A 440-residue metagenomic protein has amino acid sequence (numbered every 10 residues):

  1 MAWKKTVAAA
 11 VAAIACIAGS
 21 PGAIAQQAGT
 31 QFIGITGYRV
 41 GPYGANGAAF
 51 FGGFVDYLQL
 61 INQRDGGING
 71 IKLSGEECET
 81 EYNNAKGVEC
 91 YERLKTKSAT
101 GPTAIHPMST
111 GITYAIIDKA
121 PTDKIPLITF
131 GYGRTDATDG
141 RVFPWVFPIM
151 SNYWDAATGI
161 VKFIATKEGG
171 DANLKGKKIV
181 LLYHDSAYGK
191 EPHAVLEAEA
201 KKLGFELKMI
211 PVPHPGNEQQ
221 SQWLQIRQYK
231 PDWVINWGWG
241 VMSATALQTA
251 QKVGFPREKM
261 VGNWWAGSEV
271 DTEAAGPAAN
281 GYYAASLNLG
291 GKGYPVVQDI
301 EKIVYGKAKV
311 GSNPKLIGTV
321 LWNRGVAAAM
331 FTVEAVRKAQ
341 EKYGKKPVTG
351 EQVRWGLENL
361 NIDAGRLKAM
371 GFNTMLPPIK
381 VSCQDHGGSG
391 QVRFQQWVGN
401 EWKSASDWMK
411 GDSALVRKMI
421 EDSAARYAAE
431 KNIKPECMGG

Functional and structural regions predicted by a protein language model:
M1-F32, R426-G440: Short, low-complexity disordered leader/linker segments with a strong preference for bacterial N-terminal type II
A23-I35, G66-K72, E168-K178: Immediate post-signal peptide segment of exported/extracytoplasmic ligand-binding proteins
T30-F32, A45-G52, Q59, R64-G140 (+3 more regions): Beta-alpha junction/loop-to-helix N-cap segments that form part of ligand/metal-binding clefts
T80, L127-T129, G133-T138, P215 (+2 more regions): Venus flytrap/periplasmic-binding-protein-like
K86, T96, T135-D136, P144-V253 (+1 more regions): Extracellular/periplasmic Venus flytrap/periplasmic-binding protein
K95-T110, P126-F130, K178-L182, M209 (+4 more regions): Periplasmic-binding protein-like
A250-A329, D422, K434-E436: Extracellular/periplasmic periplasmic-binding protein-like sensory domains
G311-W322, V333-D407: Segments of small-molecule ligand-sensing domains
